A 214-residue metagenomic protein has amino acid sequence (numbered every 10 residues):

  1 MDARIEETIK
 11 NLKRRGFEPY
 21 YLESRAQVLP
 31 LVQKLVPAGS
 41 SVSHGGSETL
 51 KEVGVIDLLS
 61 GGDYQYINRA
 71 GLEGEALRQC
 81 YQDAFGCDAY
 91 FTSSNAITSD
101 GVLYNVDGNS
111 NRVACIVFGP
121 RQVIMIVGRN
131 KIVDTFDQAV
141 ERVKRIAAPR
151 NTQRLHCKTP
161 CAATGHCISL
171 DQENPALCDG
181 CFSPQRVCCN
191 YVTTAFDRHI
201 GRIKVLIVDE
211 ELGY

Functional and structural regions predicted by a protein language model:
M1-T8, V53, G61-D63, D134-T152: Unusually extended, aromatic-enriched hydrophobic runs near protein termini
D2-Y81, G86-F91: N-terminal active-site beta-alpha-beta segment that forms phosphate/nucleotide-binding and substrate-recognition loops
F85-Y214: Conserved phosphate- and dinucleotide-binding cores of soluble alpha/beta proteins, encompassing both enzyme active
